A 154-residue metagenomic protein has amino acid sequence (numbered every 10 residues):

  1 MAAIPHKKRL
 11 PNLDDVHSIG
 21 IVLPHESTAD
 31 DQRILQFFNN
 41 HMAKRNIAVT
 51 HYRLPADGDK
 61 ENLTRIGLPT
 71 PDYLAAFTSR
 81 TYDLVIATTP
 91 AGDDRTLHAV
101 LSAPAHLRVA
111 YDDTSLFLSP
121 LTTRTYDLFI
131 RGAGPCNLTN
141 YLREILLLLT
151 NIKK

Functional and structural regions predicted by a protein language model:
M1-S18: Short N-terminal or domain-adjacent regulatory/targeting segments
A2-P5, N62-T81: Glycine-rich, highly charged phosphate/nucleotide-binding loops
R9-L10, V22, T28-I47: Histidine-anchored nucleotide/phosphate-binding helix
A48-D57: A short beta-strand-loop structural module common to alpha/beta enzyme folds
D83-I86: Structural motif
P90-D93: Short glycine-rich anion-binding loops that position phosphate/pyrophosphate groups of nucleotides and phosphorylated
R95-L116: A short, gly/pro- and small-residue-rich
L118-K154: Active-site-proximal region of nucleotide-activated glycan assembly enzymes, centered on histidine/acidic-rich loops
